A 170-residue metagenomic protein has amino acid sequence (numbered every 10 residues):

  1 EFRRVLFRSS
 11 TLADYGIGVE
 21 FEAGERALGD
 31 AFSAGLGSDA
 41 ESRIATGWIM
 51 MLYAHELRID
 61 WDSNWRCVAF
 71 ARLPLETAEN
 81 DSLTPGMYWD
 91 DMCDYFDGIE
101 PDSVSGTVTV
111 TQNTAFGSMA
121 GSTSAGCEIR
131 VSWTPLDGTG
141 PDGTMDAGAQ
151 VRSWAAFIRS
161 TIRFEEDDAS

Functional and structural regions predicted by a protein language model:
E1-L6: Short, small-residue-biased leader/transition segments that mark boundaries at the very start of proteins
F7-D14: A composition-biased, non-transmembrane "mature-region" signal
G16, W61-T77, T123-T134: Glycine-rich, often proline-containing surface loops adjacent to acidic residues and nearby aromatics that form
E20-A71: A glycine-rich, hydrophobic loop/mini-helix early in the fold
L28-A31, T77-L83, G138-Q150: Short, conserved charged micro-motifs
G47-H55, T111-R130: Aromatic/basic-lined ligand-recognition segments that form π-stacking hydrophobic pockets flanked by Lys/Arg to engage
N80-S118: Short, internal acidic amphipathic alpha-helical interface segments that mediate docking to partner proteins
R130-S170: Mixed-charge, glycine-accented linear interaction segment located at domain edges/termini
